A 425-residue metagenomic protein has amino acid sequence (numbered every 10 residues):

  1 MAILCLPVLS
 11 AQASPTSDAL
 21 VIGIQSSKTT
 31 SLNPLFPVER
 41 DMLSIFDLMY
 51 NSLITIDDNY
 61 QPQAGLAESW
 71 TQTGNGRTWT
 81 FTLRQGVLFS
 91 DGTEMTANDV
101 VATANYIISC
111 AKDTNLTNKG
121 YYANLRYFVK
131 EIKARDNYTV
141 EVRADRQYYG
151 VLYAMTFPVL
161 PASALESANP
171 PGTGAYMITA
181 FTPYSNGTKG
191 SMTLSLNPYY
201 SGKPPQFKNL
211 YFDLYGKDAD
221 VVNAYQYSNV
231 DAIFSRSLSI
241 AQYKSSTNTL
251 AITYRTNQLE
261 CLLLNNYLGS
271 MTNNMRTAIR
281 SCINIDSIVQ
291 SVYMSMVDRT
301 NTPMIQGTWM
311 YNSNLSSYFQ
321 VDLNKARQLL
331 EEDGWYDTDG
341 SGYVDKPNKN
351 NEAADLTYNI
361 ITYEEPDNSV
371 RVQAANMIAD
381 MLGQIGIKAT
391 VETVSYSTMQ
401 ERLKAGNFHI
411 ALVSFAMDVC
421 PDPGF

Functional and structural regions predicted by a protein language model:
S17-S26, T78-F81, V100-T103, V140-V142 (+5 more regions): Short, well-ordered beta-strand elements
G23-G74, N105, P171: N-terminal lobe/hinge region of extracytoplasmic solute-binding protein
Q61, Q147-Y211, A219-D220, L323-N324 (+1 more regions): Gly/Pro-rich hinge or "lid" segments in bacterial periplasmic/extracellular proteins
E68-T114, S270: Aromatic- and charge-enriched surface segment that lines or borders ligand/interaction sites
T82, T117-A164: Surface-exposed binding/hinge segments that line and control ligand-binding clefts or catalytic entry sites
N197-Y243, K388-T390: Ligand-site clamp/hinge motif
T272-D380: Append "and occasionally in soluble cytosolic enzymes with long acidic Gly/Pro-rich linkers
Q400-F425: Acidic-aromatic pocket-rim loops
